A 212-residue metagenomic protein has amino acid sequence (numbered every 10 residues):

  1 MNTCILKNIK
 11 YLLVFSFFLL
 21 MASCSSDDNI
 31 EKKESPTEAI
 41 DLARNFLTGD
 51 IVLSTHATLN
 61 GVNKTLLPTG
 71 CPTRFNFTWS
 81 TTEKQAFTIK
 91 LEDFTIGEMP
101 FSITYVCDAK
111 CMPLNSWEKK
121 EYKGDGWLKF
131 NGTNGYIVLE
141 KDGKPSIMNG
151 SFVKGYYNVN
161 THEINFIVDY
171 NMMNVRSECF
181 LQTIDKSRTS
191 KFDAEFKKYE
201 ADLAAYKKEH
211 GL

Functional and structural regions predicted by a protein language model:
N2-L13: Bacterial N-terminal signal peptides that target proteins for export
C4, S26-E118, Y122-W127, M173-L212: Acidic/polar, low-complexity intrinsically disordered N-terminal segments immediately downstream of a Sec signal
I9, G143, H162, H210-G211: Short, flexible coil/linker elements and helix-boundary hinge sites characteristic of intrinsically disordered
L20-S23: C-terminal motif of bacterial Sec signal peptides marking the signal peptidase cleavage site
K90-E92, N131, I167: Beta-strand residues in well-ordered beta-sheet regions across diverse protein folds
W127-N165: Acidic, glycine-rich flexible loop segments
T161-E178: Ser/Thr/Pro-rich, low-complexity mucin-like regions that serve as glycosylated stalks/linkers or repetitive adhesive
